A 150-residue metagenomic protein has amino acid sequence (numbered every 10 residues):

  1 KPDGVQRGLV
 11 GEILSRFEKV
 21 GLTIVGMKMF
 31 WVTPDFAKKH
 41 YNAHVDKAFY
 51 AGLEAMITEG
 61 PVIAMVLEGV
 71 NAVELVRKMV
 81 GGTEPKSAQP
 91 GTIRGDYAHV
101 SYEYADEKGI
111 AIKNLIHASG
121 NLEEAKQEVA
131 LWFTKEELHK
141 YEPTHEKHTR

Functional and structural regions predicted by a protein language model:
P2-R150: Non-catalytic terminal and connector segments of soluble metabolic enzymes
